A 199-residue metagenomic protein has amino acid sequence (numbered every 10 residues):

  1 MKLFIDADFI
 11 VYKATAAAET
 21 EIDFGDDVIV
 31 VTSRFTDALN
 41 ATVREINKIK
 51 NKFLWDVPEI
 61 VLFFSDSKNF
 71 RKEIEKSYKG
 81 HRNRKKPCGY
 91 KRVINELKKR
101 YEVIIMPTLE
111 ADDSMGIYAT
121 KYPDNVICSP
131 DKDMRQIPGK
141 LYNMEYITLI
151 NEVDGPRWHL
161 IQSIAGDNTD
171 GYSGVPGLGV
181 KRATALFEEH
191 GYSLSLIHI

Functional and structural regions predicted by a protein language model:
M1-E96: Domain-level signal for Mg2+-assisted phosphodiester chemistry and nucleotide/NA-binding surfaces in nucleic-acid
D23-V30, D56-V57, G80-L196: Extended two-metal-dependent nuclease catalytic cores across DNA- and RNA-processing enzymes
